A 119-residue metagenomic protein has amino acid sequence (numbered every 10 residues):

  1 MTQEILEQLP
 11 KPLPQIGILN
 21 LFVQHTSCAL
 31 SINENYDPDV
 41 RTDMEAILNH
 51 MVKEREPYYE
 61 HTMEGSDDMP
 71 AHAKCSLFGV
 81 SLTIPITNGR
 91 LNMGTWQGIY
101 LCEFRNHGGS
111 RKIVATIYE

Functional and structural regions predicted by a protein language model:
M1-E119: Active-site histidine-anchored catalytic micro-motif
